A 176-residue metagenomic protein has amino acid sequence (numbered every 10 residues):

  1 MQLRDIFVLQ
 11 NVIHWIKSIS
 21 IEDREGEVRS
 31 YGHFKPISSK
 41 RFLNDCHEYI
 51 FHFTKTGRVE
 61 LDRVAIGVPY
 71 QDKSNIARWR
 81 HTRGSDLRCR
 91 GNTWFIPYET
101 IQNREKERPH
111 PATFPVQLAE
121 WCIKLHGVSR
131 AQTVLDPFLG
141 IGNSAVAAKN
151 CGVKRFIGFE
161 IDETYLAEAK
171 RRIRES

Functional and structural regions predicted by a protein language model:
M1-E168: Core catalytic lobe of class I
K170-S176: S-adenosyl-L-methionine
